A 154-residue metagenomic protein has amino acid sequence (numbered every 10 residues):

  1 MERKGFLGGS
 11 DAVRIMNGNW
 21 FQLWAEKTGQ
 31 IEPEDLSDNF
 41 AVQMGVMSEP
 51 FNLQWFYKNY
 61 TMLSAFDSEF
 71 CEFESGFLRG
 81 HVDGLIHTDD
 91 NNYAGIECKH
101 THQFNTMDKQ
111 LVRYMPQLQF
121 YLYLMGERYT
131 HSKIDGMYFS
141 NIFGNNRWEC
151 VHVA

Functional and structural regions predicted by a protein language model:
M1-M47, F51, N59: Charged, glycine-rich intrinsically disordered N-terminal tails and low-complexity linkers that flank
E2, N17-W20, L36, N52 (+4 more regions): A general marker of short, structured functional hotspots
V42, K58-A154: Nucleic-acid nuclease catalytic cores
